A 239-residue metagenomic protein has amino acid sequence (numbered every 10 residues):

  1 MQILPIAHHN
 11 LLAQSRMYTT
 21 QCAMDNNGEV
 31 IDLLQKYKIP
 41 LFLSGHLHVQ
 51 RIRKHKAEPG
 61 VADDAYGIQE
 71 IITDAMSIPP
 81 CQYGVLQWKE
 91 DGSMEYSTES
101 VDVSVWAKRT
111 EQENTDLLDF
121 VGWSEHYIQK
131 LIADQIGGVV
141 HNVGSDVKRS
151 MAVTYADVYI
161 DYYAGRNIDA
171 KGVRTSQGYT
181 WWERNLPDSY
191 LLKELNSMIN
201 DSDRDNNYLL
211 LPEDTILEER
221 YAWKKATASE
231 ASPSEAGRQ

Functional and structural regions predicted by a protein language model:
M1-Q69: His/acidic metal-ligating clusters that form di-metal
M1-R16, V85, E90-V103: Conserved catalytic scaffold of divalent metal-dependent phosphoesterases
Q21, A57, L86-K89, Q112-N114: Generic alpha-helical propensity signal that fires on short helical segments and nearby coil/disordered stretches
D74-S77: Active-site PLP-lysine loop of aminotransferase-like
P79-Y83: Short, surface-exposed coil-to-beta transition loops
K89-Q239: A short C-terminal boundary segment appended to hydrolase-like catalytic domains
